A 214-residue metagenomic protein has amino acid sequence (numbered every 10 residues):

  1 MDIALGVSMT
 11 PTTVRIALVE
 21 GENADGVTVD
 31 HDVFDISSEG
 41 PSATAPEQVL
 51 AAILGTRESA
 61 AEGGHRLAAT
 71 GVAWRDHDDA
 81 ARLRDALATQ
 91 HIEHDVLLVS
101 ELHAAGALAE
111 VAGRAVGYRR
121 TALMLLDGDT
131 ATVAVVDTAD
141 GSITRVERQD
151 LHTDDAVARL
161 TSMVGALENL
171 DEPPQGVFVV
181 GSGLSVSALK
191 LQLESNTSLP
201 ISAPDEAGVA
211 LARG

Functional and structural regions predicted by a protein language model:
M1-A24, A112-I143: Gly/Thr-rich phosphate-binding beta-strand-loop-beta motif of the actin/hexokinase/Hsp70
P11-T13, A73-A81, D129, S182-V186 (+1 more regions): Gly/Ser/Thr-rich loops at beta-strand to alpha-helix junctions that form or flank small-molecule/cofactor-binding
T12-T44, V135-A156: Short glycine-rich, Thr/Ser-proximal phosphate-binding strand/loop in the N-terminal lobe of ATP-dependent enzymes
A45-A60, A156-L167: Short, well-ordered amphipathic alpha-helical segments that serve as non-catalytic structural scaffolds within diverse
S59-T89, E194: Short beta-strand-loop/turn "lid" adjacent to the catalytic site in phosphate-handling enzymes
D76-G106, L199-A203: Glycine-rich phosphate-binding loop and adjoining helix at the ATP-binding site of ATP-dependent phosphoryl-transfer
L102-R114, V157, D205-G214: Glycine-rich phosphate-binding/hydrolytic loop that grips phosphoryl groups
R119-S195, I201, A210: Extended, charged alpha-helical interaction scaffolds
